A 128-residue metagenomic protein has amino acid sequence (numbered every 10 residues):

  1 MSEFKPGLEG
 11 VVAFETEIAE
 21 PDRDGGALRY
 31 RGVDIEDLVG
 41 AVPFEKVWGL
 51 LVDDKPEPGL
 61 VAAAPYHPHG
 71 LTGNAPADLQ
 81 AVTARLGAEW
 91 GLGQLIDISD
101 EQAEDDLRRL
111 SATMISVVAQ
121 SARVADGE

Functional and structural regions predicted by a protein language model:
M1-E128: Hydrophobic alpha-helical bundle cores within soluble ligand-binding/oligomerization subdomains
